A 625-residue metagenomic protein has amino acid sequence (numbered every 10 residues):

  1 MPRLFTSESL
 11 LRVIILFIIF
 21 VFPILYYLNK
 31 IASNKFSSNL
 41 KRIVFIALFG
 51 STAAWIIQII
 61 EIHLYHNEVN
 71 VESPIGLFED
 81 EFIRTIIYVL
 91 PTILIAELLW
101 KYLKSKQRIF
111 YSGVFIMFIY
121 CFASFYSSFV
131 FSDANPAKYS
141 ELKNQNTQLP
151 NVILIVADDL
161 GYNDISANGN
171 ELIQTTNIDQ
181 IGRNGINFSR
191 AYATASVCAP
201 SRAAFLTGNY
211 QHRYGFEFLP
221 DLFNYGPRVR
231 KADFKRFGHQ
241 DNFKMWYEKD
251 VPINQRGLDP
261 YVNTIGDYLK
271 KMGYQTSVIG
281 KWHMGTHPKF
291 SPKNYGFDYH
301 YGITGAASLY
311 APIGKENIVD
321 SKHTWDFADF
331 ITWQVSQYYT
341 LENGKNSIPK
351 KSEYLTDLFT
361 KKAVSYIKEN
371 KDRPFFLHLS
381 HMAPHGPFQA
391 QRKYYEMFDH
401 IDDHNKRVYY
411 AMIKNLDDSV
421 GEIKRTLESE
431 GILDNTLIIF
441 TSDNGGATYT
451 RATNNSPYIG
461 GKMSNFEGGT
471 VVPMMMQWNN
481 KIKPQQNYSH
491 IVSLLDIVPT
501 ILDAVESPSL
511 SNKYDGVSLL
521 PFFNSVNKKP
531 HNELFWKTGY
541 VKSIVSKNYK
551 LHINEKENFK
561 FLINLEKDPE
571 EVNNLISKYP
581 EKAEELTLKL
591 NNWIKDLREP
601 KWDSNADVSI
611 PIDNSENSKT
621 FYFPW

Functional and structural regions predicted by a protein language model:
M1-F5, S112-M117, F125-P150, A157 (+8 more regions): Long, internal low-complexity/basic segments
M1-L10, I57-I83: Interfacial non-cytosolic loop connecting adjacent transmembrane helices
Y162-T264, Y268, F297-Y299: Active-site segment of extracytoplasmic enzymes that catalyze sulfate/phosphate-ester chemistry
E171-Q174, Y192-V197, F223, P227 (+9 more regions): A short beta-strand-to-alpha-helix junction
F223-Y274, H283-D372, H381-A390: Formylglycine-dependent
P288-G296, P387-R392, I401, R425-K481 (+3 more regions): Histidine-centered active-site microenvironments of extracellular/periplasmic hydrolases and transferases
Y299, T304-A311, G446-E467, I482-Q486 (+5 more regions): C-terminal cap/loop subdomain of S1 sulfatases and analogous C-terminal strand-loop tails that border
K361-V408, A447, N455-S456: Active-site His/acidic residue clusters
